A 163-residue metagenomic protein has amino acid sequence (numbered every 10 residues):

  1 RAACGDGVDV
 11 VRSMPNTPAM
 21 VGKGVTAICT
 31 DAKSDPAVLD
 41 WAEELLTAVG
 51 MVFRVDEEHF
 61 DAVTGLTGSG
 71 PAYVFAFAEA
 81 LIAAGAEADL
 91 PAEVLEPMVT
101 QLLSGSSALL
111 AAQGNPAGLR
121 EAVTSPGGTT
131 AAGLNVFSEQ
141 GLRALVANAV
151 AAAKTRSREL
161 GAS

Functional and structural regions predicted by a protein language model:
R1-C4, G133: Hydrophobic packing residues within well-ordered alpha-helices of enzyme cores
A3-D9, V25-V63, V74-A112, R156: Internal alpha-helical scaffold of NAD(P)-dependent oxidoreductase catalytic cores
V11-A27: Active-site capping/gating segments
M20-K23, G68-S69, G128-T129: A short, glycine/Asx- and small/polar-enriched loop/turn that sits immediately N-terminal to a beta-strand
C29-T30, S69, G133: Thr-Gly-centered strand-to-loop micro-motif
V63-A72, R120: A short glycine-threonine-serine/GTX helix/turn-capping micro-motif
P97-S163: NAD(P)-dependent Rossmann-like dehydrogenase/reductase catalytic/cofactor-binding core
